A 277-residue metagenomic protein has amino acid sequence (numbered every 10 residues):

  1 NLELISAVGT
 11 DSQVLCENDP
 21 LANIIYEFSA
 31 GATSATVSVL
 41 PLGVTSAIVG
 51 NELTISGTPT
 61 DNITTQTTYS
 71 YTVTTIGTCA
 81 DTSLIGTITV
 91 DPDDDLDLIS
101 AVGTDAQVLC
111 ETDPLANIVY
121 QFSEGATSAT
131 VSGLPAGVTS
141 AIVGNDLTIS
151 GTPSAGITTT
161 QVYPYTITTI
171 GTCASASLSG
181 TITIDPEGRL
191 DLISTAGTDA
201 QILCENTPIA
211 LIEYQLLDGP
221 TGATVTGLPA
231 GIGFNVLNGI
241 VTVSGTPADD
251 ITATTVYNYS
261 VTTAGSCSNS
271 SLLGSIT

Functional and structural regions predicted by a protein language model:
N1, C79-D91, S175-D185, S268-T277: C-terminal edge beta-strand
E3-C16, L98-E111, L192-C204: Short, solvent-exposed loop/edge segments of extracellular or virion-exposed proteins
P20-E27, P114-Q121, P208-Q215: A short beta-strand segment in extracellular, disulfide-stabilized domains
F28-A35, I63-T64, F122-A129, I157 (+2 more regions): Extracellular acidic loop/turn motifs
T36-L53, T130-L147, G222-V241: Low-complexity "stalk/linker" and mucin-like segments enriched in Ser/Thr/Pro/Ala/Gly
T54-T65, T148-T158, V241-A253: Extracellular/luminal low-complexity segments enriched in Ser/Thr/Pro
T65-G77, T159-G171, A253-G265: A short beta-strand micro-motif common to beta-rich folds, especially ectodomain repeats
